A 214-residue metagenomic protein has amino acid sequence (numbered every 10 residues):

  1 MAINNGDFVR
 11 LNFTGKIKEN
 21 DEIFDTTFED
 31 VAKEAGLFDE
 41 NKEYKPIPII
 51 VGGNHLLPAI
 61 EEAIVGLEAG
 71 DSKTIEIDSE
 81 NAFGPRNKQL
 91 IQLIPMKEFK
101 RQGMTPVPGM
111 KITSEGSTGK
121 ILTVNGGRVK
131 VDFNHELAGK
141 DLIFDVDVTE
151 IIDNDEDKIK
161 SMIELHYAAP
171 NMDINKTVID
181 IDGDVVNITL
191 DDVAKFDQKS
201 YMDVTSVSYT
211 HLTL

Functional and structural regions predicted by a protein language model:
N5-I23, I60, L67-M96, P106-D153: FKBP-type peptidyl-prolyl cis-trans isomerase
E22-G66, A82-Q92: A beta-strand/beta-hairpin structural motif
L57, T105, E156-K160, D197-T205: Generic alpha-helical secondary structure
D155-P170: Short amphipathic alpha-helix segments
P170-N187: Short edge beta-strands and adjacent turn/loop segments
D184-D203: A short interface-forming secondary-structure element
Y209-L214: Conserved small/polar residues in nucleotide/adenosyl-binding loops
